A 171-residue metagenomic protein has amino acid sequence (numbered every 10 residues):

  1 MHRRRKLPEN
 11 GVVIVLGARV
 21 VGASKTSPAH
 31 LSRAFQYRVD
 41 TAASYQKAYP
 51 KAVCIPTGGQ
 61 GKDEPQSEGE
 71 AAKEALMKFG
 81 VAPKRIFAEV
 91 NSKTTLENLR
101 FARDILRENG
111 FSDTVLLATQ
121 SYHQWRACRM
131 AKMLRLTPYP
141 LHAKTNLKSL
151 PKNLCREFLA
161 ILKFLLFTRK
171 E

Functional and structural regions predicted by a protein language model:
H2-L154: A structural signal for short, hydrophobic/glycine-enriched beta-strand patches
L150-E171: A transmembrane-helix-recognition feature enriched in membrane-embedded lipid enzymes and envelope glyco-/phospholipid
